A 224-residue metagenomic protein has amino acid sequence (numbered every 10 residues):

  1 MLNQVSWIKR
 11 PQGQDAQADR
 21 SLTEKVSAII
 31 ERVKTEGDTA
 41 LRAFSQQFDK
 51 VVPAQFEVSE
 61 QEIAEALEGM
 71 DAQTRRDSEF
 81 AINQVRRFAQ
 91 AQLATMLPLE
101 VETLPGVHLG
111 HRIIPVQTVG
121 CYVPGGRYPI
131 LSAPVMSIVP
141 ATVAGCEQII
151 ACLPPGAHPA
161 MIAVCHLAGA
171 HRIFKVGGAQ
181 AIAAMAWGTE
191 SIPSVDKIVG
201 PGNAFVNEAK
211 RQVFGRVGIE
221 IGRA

Functional and structural regions predicted by a protein language model:
M1-Q117: N-terminal Rossmann-like NAD(P)+-binding subdomain of aldehyde/semialdehyde dehydrogenases
E102-V164: Conserved small-residue-rich beta-alpha loop and adjacent elements that most often cradle the phosphate/pyrophosphate
Y122-P124, C152-L153, K175-V176, I198-P201: Short beta-strand segments
R127-I138, P159-A160, A181-M185, N203-A209 (+1 more regions): Short glycine/serine/threonine-rich phosphate/pyrophosphate-binding segments that cradle anionic phosphate groups
M136-E147, H166-A168, A186-I192, Q212: Alpha-helix C-terminal capping segments
A163-A181: A glycine-rich helix N-cap at a beta->alpha junction
K175-D196: A charged, well-structured terminal subsegment
A224: Conserved small/polar residues in nucleotide/adenosyl-binding loops
